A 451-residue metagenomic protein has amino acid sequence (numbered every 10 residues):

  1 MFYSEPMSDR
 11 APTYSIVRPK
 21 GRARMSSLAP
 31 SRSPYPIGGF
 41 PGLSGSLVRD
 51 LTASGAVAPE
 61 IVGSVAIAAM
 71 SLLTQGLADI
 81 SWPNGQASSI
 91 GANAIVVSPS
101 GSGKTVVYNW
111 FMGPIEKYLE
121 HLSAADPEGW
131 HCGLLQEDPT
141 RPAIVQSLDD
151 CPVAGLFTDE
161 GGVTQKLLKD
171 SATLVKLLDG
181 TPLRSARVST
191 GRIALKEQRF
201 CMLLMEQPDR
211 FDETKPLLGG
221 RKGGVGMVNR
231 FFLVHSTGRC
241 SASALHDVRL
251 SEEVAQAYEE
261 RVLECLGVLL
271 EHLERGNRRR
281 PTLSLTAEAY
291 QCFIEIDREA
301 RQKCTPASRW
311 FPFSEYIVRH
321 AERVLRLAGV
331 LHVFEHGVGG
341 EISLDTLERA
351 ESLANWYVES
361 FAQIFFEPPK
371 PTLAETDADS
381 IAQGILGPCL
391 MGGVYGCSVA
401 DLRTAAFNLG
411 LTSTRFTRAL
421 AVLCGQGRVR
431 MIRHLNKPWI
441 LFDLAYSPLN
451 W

Functional and structural regions predicted by a protein language model:
F2-W451: Phosphate-handling catalytic cores of nucleic-acid transaction enzymes
